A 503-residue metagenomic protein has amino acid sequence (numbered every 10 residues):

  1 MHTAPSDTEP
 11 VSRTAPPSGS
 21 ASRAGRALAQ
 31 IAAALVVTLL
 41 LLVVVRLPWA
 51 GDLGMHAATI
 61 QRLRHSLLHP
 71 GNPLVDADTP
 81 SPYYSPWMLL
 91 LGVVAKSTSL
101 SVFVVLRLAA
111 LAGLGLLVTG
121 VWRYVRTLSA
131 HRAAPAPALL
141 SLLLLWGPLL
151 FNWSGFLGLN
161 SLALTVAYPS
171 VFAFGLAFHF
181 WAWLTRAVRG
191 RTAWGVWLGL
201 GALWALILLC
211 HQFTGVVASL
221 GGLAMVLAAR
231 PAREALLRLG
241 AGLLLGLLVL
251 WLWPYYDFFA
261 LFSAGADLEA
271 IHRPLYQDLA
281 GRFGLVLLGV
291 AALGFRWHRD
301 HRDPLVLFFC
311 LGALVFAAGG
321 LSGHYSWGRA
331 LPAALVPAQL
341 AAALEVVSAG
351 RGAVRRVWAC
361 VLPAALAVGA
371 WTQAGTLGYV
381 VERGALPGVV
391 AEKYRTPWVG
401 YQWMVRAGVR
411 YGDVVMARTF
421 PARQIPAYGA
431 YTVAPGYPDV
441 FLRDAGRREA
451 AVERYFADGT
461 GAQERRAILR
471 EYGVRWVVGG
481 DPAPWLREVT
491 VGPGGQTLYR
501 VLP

Functional and structural regions predicted by a protein language model:
R23-I31, L35-A167, V171-G175, Q212: Active-site lumenal/periplasmic loops and adjacent helix-entry segments of GT-C-fold, multi-pass membrane
D52, L203-L307, H324-A330: Transmembrane catalytic cores of multi-pass membrane glycosyltransferases and polysaccharide-assembly enzymes
T119, R123, H179-R186, G221-R230 (+2 more regions): Transmembrane alpha-helices and membrane-interface helical segments of multi-pass integral membrane enzymes
A134-P137, A193-V196, A235-G240, W297-L311 (+1 more regions): Membrane-interfacial loop-to-transmembrane alpha-helix junctions, especially the N-terminal start
L184-A205: Short hydrophobic alpha-helices at membrane interfaces in multi-pass membrane enzymes
V217, H324-L362: Hydrophobic/aromatic-rich transmembrane helices and adjacent perimembrane loops
L244, A349-T376: Signature aromatic-anchored transmembrane alpha helix within multi-pass, membrane-resident enzymes that catalyze glycan
T376-P503: Extracytoplasmic
